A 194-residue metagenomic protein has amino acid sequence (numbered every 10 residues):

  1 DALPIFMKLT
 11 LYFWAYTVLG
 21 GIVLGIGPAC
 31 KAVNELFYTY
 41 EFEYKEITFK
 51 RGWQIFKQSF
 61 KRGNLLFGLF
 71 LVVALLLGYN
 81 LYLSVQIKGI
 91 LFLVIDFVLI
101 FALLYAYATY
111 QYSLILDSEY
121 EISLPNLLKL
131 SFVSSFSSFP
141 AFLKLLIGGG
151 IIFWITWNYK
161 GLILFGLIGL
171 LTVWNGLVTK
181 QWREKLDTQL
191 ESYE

Functional and structural regions predicted by a protein language model:
M7, N64-G68, V94-V98, F142-K144 (+1 more regions): Hydrophobic alpha-helical transmembrane segments
K8-G20, L77, K144-T156: Hydrophobic, membrane-inserted alpha-helices
W14-T39, L91-E121, Y159-Q189: Selective recognition of hydrophobic, aromatic-rich stretches within alpha-helical transmembrane segments of polytopic
L19-I26, A74-K88, I155-K160: Juxtamembrane "helix exit" motif at the C-terminal ends of alpha-helical transmembrane segments in multi-pass membrane
F37-Q58, A108-G148, I152-W157: Nonpolar helix-loop interface/hinge motif
S59-Y105: Helix-adjacent hinge/juxtasegments
F70-L71, G149-F153, G169, V173: Residue-level recognition of pore/gate-forming positions within transmembrane alpha-helices of multi-pass
